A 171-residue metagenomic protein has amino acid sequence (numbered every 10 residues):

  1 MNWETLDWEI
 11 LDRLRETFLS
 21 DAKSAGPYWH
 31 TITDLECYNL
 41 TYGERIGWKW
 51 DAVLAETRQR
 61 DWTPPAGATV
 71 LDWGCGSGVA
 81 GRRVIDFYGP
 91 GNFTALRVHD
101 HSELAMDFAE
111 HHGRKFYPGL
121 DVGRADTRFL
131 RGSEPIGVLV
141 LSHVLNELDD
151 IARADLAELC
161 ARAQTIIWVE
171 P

Functional and structural regions predicted by a protein language model:
M1-A25: N-terminal auxiliary segments of SAM/dcSAM-dependent transferases
H30-V53, R60: Class I SAM-dependent methyltransferase Rossmann-like catalytic core, especially the SAM/SAH-binding loop
A66-G76: Conserved class I S-adenosyl-L-methionine
S77-G91: Conserved SAM-binding loop of SAM-dependent methyltransferases across substrates and taxa, primarily the Class I
S102: Conserved SAM/SAH-binding beta-strand->alpha-helix loop
E110-G132: S-adenosyl-L-methionine
G137-I151: A short SAM/SAH-binding and catalytic strip from SAM-dependent methyltransferases
A163-P171: Conserved beta-strand signature within the Rossmann-like core of class I S-adenosyl-L-methionine
